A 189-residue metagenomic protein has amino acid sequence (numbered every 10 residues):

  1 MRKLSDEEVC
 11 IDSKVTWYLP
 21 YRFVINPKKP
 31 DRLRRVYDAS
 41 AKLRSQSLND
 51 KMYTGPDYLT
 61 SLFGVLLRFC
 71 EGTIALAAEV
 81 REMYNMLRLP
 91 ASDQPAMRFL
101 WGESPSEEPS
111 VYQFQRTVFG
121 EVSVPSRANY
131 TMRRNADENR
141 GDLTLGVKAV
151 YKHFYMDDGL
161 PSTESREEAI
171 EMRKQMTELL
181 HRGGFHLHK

Functional and structural regions predicted by a protein language model:
M1, Y53, C70, D137 (+4 more regions): Short amphipathic alpha-helices and their capping/turn residues within compact interaction modules
M1-E8, V24-N26, E103, M132-L143 (+1 more regions): Structural motif corresponding to the C-terminal cap of alpha-helices
L4, I11, T73-A77, P161-K189: Polymerase palm active-site segment centered on the conserved acidic dipeptide of motif C
D6-Y130, L179: Catalytic-core region of right-hand nucleic acid polymerases
P125-E171, Q175: Active-site palm subdomain of RNA-directed nucleic acid polymerases
